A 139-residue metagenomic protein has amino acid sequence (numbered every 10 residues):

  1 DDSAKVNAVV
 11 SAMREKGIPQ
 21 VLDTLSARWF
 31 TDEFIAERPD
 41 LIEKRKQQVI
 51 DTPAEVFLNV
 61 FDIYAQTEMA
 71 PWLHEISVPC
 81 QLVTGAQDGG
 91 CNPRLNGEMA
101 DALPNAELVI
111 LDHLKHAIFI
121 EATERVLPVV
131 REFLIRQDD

Functional and structural regions predicted by a protein language model:
D1-A4, E15-E75: Conserved alpha/beta-hydrolase catalytic His-Asp/Glu region
N7, P39-E43, P93-G97: Short, surface-exposed alpha-helical segments at coil->helix boundaries
L25, F61-Y64, M99, V126 (+2 more regions): Hydrophobic "lid"/C-terminal helical patch of Rossmann-like NAD(P)-dependent dehydrogenase/epimerase domains
D51, T67, G89-G90, A117-E121: A short, basic/aromatic alpha-helical/loop segment that forms part of the nucleotidyl-sugar donor-binding site
M69, V78, N92-D101: Short alpha-helix in the alpha/beta-hydrolase fold that links the catalytic acid
W72, P79-Q81, P104-E107: Structural signature of beta-strand start/N-cap positions in the alpha/beta core of ABC transporter nucleotide-binding
I76, L82-T84, D88: Short beta-strand/loop motif that positions the catalytic acidic residue of the alpha/beta-hydrolase fold
N105-D139: Catalytic active-site module of serine/aspartate enzymes centered on a nucleophile-bearing elbow/loop
